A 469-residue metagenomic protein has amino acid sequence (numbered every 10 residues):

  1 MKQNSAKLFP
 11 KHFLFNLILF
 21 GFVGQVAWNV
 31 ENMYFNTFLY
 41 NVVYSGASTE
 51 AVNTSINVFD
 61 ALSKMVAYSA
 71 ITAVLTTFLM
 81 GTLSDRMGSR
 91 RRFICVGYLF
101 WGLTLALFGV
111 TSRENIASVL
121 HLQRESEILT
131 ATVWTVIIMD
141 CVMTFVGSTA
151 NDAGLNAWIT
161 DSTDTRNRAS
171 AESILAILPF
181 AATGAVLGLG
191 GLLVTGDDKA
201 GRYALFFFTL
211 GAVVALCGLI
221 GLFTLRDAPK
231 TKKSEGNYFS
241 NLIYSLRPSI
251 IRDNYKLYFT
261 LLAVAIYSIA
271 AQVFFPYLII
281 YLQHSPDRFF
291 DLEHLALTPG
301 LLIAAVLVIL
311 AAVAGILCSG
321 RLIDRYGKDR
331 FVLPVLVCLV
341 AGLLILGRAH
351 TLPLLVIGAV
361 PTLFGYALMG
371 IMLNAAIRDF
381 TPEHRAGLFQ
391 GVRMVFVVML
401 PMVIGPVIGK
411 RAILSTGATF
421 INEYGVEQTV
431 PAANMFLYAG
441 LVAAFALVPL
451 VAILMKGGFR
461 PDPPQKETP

Functional and structural regions predicted by a protein language model:
M1-K11, P229-L261, P469: Juxtamembrane intracellular "pre-TM" segments in multi-pass secondary transporters
K2-A70, Y258-A263, Y267-F289: Helix-loop boundary and gating motifs at the non-cytosolic
P10, F108-N115, A215-L225, N434-P469: Multi-pass alpha-helical transporter architecture, strongest for 12-TM Major Facilitator/SLC carriers used
F35, T149-T163, L368-P382: Intracellular juxtamembrane helix-capping segments at the cytosolic ends of symmetry-related transmembrane helices
A73-V74, A169-V194, M394-P406: Glycine-rich segments within core transmembrane alpha-helices of 12-TM secondary carriers
L75-G88, A314-G327, I413: Helix-to-loop junctions at the C-terminal end of transmembrane segments in multipass secondary transporters
R90, L192-A212, I413-A444: A membrane-interface helix-boundary motif in multi-pass transporters
R92-L107, R330-I345: Structural signature of the two symmetry-related core transmembrane helices
